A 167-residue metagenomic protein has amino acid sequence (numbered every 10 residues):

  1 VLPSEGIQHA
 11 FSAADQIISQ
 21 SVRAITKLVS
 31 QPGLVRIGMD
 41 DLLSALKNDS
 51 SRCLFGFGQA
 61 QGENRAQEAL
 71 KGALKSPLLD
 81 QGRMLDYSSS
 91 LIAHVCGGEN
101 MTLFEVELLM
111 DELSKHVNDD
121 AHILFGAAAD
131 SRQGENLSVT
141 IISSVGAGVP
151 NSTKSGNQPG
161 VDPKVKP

Functional and structural regions predicted by a protein language model:
V1-P167: Tubulin/FtsZ superfamily GTPase core signature
